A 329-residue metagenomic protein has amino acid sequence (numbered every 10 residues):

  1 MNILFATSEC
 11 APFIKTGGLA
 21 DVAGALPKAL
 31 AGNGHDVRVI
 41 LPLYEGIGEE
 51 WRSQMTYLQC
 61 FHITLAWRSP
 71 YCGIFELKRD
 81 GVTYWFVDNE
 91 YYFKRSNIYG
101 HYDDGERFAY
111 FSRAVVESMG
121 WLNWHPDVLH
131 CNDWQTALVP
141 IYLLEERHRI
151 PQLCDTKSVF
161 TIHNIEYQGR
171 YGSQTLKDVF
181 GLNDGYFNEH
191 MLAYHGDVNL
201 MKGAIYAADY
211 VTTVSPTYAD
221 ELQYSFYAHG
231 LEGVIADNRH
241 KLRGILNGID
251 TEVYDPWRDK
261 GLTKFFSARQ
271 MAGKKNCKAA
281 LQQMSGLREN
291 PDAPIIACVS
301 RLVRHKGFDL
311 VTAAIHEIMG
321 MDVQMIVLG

Functional and structural regions predicted by a protein language model:
M1-G329: Catalytic cores of nucleotide-sugar-dependent glycosyltransferases that transfer UDP/GDP/TDP-activated
